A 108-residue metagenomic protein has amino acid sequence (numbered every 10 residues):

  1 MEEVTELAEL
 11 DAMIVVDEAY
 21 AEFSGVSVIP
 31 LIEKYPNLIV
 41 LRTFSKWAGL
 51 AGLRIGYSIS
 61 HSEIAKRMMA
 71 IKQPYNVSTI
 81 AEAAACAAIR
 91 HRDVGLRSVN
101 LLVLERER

Functional and structural regions predicted by a protein language model:
M1-I14, E18-W47: Active-site pre-lysine segment of PLP-dependent enzymes
N37-R108: PLP-dependent aminotransferase class I/II
